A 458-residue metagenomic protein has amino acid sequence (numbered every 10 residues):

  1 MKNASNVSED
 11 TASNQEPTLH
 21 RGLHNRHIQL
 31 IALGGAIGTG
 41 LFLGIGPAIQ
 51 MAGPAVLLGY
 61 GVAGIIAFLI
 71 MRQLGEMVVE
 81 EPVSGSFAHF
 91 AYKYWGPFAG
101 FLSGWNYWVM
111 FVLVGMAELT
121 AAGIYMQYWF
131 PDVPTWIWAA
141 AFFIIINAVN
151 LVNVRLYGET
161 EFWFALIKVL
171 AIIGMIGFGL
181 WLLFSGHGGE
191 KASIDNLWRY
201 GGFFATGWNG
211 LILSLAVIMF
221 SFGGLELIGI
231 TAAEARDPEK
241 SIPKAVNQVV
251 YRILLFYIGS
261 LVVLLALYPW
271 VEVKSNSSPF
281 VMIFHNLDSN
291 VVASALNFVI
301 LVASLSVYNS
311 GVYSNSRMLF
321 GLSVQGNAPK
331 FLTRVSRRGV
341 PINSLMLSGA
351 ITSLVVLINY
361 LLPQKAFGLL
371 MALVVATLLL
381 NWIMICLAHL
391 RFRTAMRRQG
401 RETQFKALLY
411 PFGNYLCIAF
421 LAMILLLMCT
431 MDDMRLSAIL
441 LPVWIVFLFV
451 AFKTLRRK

Functional and structural regions predicted by a protein language model:
M1-G46, Q50-A55, F68-R72, S84 (+4 more regions): Membrane-interface "cap" regions at the ends of multi-pass membrane proteins
K2-N3, V7-D10, Q15-E16, H89-Y92 (+6 more regions): Helix-loop-helix connectors at the membrane interface of multi-pass transporters/channels
D10, N14-L19, V56-L57, P134 (+1 more regions): Helix-loop-helix junctions that connect adjacent transmembrane segments in multi-pass membrane transporters
H20, L43-W138, F142, V249-L254 (+2 more regions): Extracellular loop-to-transmembrane helix junctions
V83, N106-A121, V217, F222-A235 (+3 more regions): Membrane-helix boundary/coupling elements in multi-pass transport proteins
H89-A91, G96, Y128, S214 (+2 more regions): TM-loop-TM module centered on a large, flexible mid-protein loop between adjacent transmembrane helices in multi-pass
G123, W136-A192, G223, V246-V250 (+4 more regions): Membrane-interface loop-to-helix entry segments
W163-F164, F331-I342, L379-D433: C-terminal membrane-solvent junction of multi-pass transporters and transport-like membrane proteins
